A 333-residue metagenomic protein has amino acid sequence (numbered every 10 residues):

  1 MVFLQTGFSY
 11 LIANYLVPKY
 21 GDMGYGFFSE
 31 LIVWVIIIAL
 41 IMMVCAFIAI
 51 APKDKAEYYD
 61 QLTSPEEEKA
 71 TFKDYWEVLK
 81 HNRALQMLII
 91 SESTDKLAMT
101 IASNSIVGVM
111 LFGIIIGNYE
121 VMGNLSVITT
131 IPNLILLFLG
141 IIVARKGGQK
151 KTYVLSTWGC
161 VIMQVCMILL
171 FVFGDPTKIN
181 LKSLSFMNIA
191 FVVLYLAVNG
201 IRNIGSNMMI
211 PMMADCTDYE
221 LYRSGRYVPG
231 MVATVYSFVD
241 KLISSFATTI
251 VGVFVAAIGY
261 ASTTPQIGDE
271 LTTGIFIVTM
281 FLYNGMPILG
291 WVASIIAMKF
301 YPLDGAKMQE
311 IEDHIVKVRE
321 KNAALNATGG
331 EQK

Functional and structural regions predicted by a protein language model:
M1, N118-E120, A214, E220-Y236: Loop-to-transmembrane helix entry/capping segments in MFS-fold secondary transporters and related SLC/MFSD carriers
M1-Y119, T279-M280, M286-K333: Intracellular loop-helix junctions on the cytosolic face of multi-pass helical membrane proteins
M1-Y15, S126-N133, Y236-V255: Glycine-rich segments within core transmembrane alpha-helices of 12-TM secondary carriers
S9-P18, V107, L111, I168-D175 (+3 more regions): Juxtamembrane/transmembrane-helix interface segments of polytopic membrane transporters
V17, I135-K151: Helix-to-loop junctions at the C-terminal end of transmembrane segments in multipass secondary transporters
R145-V161, L221-Y227: Cytoplasmic membrane-interface "Motif A"-like loop-to-helix N-cap segments of 12-TM Major Facilitator Superfamily
G159-S185: C-terminal ends and interior cores of transmembrane alpha-helices in multi-pass membrane transporters/permeases
I179-M208, M212: Hydrophobic core of transmembrane alpha-helices in multi-pass small-molecule transporters, especially MFS/SLC-type
